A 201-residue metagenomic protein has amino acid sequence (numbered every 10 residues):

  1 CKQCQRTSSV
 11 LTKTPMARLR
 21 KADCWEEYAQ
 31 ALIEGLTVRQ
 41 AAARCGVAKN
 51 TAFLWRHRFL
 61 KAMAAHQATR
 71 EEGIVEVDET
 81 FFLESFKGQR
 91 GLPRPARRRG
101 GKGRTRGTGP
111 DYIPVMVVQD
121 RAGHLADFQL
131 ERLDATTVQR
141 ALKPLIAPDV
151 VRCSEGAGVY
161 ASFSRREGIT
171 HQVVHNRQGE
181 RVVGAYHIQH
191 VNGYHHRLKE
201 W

Functional and structural regions predicted by a protein language model:
C1-W201: Residue-level recognition of single "structural anchor" positions that define or cap local secondary structure
